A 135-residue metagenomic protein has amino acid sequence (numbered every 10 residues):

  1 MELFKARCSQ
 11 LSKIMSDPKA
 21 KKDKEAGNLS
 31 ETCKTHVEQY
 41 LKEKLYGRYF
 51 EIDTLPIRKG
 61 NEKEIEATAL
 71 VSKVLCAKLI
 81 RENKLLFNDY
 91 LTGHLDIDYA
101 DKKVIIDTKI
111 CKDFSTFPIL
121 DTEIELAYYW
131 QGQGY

Functional and structural regions predicted by a protein language model:
M1-E62: Charged, glycine-rich intrinsically disordered N-terminal tails and low-complexity linkers that flank
F50-E51, L55-R58, E66-G134: Mg2+/Mn2+-dependent nuclease catalytic core
